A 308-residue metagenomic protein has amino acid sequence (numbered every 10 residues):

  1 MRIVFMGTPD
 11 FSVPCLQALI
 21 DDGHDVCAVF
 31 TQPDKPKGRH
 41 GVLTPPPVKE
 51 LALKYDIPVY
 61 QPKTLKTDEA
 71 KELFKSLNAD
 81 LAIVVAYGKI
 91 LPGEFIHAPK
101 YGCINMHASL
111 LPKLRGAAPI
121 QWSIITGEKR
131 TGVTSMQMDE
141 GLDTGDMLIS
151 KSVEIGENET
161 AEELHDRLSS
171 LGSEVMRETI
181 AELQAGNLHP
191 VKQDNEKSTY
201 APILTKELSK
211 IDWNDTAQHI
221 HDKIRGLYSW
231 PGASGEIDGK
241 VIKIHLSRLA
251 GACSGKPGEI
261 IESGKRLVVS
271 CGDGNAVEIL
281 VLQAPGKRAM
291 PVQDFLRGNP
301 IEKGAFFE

Functional and structural regions predicted by a protein language model:
M1-R39: N-terminal Rossmann-like dinucleotide-binding module
R2-V4, C27-A28, P58-L77, I90-A108: Internal alpha/beta domain cores that form substrate/cofactor-binding pockets in large enzymes and binding proteins
G7, V29, A52, A82 (+7 more regions): A residue-level signal for conserved active-site and pocket-lining positions in enzyme catalytic cores
V13, V42-P45, T67-K71, K89 (+1 more regions): Structural motif corresponding to alpha-helix initiation and N-cap regions
D22, Q32, L81-Y200, E207: Donor/substrate-binding cores of folate-linked one-carbon enzymes
K35-Y55: N-terminal beta-loop-helix "entrance" segment that forms/cooperates in small-molecule cofactor or anionic ligand
P202-D215: Acyl-group handling in specialized metabolite and lipid biosynthesis
N214-E308: An anion-binding loop in the catalytic cleft
